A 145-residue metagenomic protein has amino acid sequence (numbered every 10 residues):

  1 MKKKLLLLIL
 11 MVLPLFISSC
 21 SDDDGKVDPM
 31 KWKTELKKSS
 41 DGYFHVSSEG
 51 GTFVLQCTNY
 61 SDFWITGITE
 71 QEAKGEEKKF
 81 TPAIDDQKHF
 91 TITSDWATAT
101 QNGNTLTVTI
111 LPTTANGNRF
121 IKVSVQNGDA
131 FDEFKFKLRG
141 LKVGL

Functional and structural regions predicted by a protein language model:
M1-S18: Sec-dependent bacterial lipoprotein signal peptides
L13-S40: Bacterial Sec-dependent N-terminal signal peptides
K33-E35, S39-V54, W96-A97: Short beta-strand segments of immunoglobulin-like
G50, G103, N116-F120: Extracellular Ig-like/FN3 beta-sandwich strand-entry sites
T52-T107: Surface-exposed binding patches on compact interaction domains or structured appendages
L106, D129-L145: C-terminal edge beta-strand
A115-D129: A short beta-strand micro-motif common to beta-rich folds, especially ectodomain repeats
